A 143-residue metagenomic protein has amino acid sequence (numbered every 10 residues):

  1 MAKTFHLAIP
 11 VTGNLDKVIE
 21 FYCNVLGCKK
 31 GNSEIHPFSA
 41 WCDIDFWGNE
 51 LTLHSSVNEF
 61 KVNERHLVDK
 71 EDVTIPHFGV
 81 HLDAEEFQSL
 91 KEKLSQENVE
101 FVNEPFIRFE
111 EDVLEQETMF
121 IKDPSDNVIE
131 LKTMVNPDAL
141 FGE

Functional and structural regions predicted by a protein language model:
M1-I19, H77-F78, T133-E143: N-terminal beta-strand motif that seeds the catalytic metal site of vicinal oxygen chelate
K3-G13, C42-D45, E64-K93, Q116-K122: Vicinal oxygen chelate
F5, S39-D43, G48, E111-D112 (+1 more regions): Amphipathic alpha-helical "stalk" segments
I9-F60: Core segments of cupin and vicinal oxygen chelate
K17-E20, N24, Q88-Q96: Replace "anionic and nucleotidyl ligands
E59-N63, P137-L140: A short local loop/turn or secondary-structure capping micro-motif enriched for an aromatic residue
K91-E143: Vicinal oxygen chelate
